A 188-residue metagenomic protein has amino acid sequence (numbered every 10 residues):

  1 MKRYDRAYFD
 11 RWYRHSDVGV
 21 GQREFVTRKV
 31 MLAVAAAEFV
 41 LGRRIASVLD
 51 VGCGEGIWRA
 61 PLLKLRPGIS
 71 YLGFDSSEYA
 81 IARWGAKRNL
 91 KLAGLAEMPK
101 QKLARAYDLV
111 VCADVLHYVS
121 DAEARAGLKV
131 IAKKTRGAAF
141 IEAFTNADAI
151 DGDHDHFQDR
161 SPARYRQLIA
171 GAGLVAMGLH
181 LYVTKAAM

Functional and structural regions predicted by a protein language model:
M1-L103, V119-M188: Class I (Rossmann-like) S-adenosyl-L-methionine-dependent methyltransferase catalytic domain, capturing the SAM-binding
V111: A conserved beta-strand element that flanks and buttresses the S-adenosyl-L-methionine
D114-Y118: Short catalytic micro-motifs in class I SAM-dependent methyltransferases
